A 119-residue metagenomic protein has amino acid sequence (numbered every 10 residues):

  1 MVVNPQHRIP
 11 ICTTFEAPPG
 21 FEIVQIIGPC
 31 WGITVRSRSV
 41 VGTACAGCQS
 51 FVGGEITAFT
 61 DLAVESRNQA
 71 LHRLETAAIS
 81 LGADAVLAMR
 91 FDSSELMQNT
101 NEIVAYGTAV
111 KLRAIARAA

Functional and structural regions predicted by a protein language model:
M1-V40, N101-A119: N-terminal presequence-like segments and the immediate start of the first folded domain
P5, T76, S80-I115: Surface-exposed short loop/turn segments
C30, V35, T43-R90: Short, well-ordered alpha-helical segments
V40, G53-T57, V64, L96 (+2 more regions): Short capping/connector residues at structural and topological boundaries
